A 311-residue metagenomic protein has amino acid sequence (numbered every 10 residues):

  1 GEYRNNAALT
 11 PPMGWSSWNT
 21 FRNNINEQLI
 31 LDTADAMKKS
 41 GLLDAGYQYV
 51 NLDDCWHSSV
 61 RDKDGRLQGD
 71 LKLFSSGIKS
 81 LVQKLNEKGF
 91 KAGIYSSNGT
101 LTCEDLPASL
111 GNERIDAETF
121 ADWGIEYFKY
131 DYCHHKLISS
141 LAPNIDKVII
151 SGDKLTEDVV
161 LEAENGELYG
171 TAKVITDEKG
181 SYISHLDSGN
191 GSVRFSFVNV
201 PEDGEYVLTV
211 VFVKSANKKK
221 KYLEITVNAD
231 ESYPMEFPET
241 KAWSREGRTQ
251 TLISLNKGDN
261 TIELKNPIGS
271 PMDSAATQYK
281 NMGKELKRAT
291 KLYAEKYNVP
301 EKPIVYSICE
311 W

Functional and structural regions predicted by a protein language model:
G1-E27, L31, A36, K284-K291 (+1 more regions): N-terminal module-boundary/linker segments of secreted carbohydrate-active enzymes
N5-T10, L42-A45, L85-E87, A121-D122 (+2 more regions): Extracellular/periplasmic catalytic domains that process cell-envelope and extracellular macromolecules
S17, L52, F128-Y130, L264 (+1 more regions): Conserved beta-strand positions
S17-I25, Q68-L71, L106, P267-P271: Second-shell loop/turn segments in exported
T33-S140, Q278: Aromatic-lined carbohydrate-binding/catalytic grooves of carbohydrate-active enzymes
Q48-Y49, K91-G93, K147, L252 (+2 more regions): Beta-sheet entry/capping signal
F90-L106, G283, K287-W311: Aromatic-lined carbohydrate-recognition surfaces of secreted/lumenal glycan-active proteins
L141-P271: Extracytoplasmic
